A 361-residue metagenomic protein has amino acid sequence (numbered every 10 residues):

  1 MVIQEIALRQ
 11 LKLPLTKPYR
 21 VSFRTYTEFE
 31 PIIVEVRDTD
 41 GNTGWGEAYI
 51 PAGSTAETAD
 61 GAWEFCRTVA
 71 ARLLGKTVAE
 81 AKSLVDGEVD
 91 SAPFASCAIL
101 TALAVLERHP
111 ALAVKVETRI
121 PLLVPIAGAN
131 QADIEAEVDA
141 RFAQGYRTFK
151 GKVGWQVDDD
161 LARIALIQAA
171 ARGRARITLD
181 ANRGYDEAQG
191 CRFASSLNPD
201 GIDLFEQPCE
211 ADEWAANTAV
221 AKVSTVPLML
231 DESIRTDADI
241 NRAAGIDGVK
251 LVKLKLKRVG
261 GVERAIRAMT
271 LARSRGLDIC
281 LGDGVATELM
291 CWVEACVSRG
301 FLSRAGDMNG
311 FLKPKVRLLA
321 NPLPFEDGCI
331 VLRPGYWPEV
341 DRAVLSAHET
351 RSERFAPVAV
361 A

Functional and structural regions predicted by a protein language model:
V2-I177, N182-G184, A188-C191, S195-P199 (+1 more regions): N-terminal capping/lid subdomain adjacent to the active-site entrance of alpha/beta enzymes
Q4, K17-V21, T58, L84 (+12 more regions): Sparse, context-dependent recognition of short Cys/His-centered cofactor- or disulfide-binding micro-motifs
G46, G151, I177-L179, E206-Q207 (+4 more regions): General beta-strand structural signal in soluble alpha/beta enzymes
T68-A71, G201, E213-A219, V223-P227 (+1 more regions): Shared catalytic-loop signature of beta/alpha-barrel
A79-A81, L204-P208, G282-G284: Flexible, glycine/charged-enriched surface loops at secondary-structure junctions
A127, F149-V157, T178-R183, G201-D212 (+2 more regions): Catalytic beta/alpha-barrel core
Q131-D133, W155-A171, Y185-Q189, C209-K222 (+2 more regions): Active-site-adjacent beta->alpha loops and helix N-cap segments on the catalytic face of soluble alpha/beta enzymes
